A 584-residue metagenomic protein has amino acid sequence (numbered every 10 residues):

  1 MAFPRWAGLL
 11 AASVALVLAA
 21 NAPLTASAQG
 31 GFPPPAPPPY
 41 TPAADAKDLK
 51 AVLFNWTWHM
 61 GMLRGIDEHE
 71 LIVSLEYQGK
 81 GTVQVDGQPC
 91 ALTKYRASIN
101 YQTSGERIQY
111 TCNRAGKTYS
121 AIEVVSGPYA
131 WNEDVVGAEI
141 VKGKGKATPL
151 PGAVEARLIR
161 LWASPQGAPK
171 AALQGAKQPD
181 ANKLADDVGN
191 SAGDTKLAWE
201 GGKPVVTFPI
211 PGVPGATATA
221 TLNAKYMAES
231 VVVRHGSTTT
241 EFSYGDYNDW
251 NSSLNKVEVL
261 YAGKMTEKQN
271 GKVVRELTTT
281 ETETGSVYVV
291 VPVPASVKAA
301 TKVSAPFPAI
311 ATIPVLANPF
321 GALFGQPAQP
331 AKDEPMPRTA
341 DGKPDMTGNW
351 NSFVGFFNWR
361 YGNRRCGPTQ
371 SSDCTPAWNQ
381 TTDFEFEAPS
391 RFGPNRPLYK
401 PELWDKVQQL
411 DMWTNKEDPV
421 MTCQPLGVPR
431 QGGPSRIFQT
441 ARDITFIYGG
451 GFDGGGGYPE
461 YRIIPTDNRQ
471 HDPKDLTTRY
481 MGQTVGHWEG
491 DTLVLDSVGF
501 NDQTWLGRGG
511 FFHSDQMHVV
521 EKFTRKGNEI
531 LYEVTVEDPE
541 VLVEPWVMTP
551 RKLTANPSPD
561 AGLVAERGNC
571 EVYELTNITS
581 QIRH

Functional and structural regions predicted by a protein language model:
M1-W6: N-terminal secretory signal peptides that target proteins for export/translocation
L9-A22: Bacterial N-terminal signal peptides
A20-G31: Signal peptide processing junction and immediate N-terminal pro/mature segment of secreted/exported proteins
G30-W58, M62-L75, K80-N190, D194 (+5 more regions): PEST-like low-complexity, intrinsically disordered acidic/proline/serine-rich tracts that flank trafficking/processing
T103-E106, K203-P204, K225-S230, D249-K264: A short glycine-rich beta-turn/N-cap micro-motif
E123-V125, L197-W199, T219-A224, E241-S253 (+1 more regions): Aromatic-rich beta-strand edge motifs centered on tyrosine
L197-S237: A mid-sequence, solvent-exposed acidic-amphipathic segment
T221, G245-N255, K332-P344: Active-site and channel-lining beta-strand-loop segments that bind or position nucleotide-derived/phosphorylated
